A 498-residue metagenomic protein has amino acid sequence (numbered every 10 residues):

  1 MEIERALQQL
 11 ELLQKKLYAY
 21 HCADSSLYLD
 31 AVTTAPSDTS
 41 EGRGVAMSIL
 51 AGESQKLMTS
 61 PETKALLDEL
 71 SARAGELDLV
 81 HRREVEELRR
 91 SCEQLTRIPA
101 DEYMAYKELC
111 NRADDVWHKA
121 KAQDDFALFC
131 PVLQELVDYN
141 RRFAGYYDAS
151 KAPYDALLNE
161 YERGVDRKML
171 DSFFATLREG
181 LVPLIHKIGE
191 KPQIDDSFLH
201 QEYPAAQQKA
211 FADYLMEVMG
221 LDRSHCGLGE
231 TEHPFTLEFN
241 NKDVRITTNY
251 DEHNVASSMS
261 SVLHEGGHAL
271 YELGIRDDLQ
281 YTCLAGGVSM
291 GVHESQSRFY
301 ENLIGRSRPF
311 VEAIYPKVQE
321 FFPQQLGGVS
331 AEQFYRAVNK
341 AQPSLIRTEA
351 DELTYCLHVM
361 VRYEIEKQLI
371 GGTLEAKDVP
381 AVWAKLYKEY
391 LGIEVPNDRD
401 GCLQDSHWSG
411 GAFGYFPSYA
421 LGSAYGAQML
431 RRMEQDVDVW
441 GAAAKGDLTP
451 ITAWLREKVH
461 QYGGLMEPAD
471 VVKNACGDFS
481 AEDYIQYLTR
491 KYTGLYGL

Functional and structural regions predicted by a protein language model:
M1-R163, L465-E467, E482, T489-L498: A well-structured
E2-A6, C22-S25, D38, G42 (+3 more regions): C-terminal, non-catalytic "cap/extension" segments appended to globular domains
L10, D148, H264, S297 (+3 more regions): Divalent metal-coordination and catalytic microenvironments
L10, S257-R276, E294-R298: Active-site recognition of the HExxH zinc-binding catalytic motif
G42, E102-A105, V132, P204 (+12 more regions): Secondary-structure capping and boundary motifs in well-ordered enzyme cores
Y106-V255: Contiguous, non-catalytic segments that form substrate-binding/exosite surfaces or channel walls
F174, R178, A205-K209, L215 (+5 more regions): All-alpha helical catalytic cores of prenyl diphosphate-utilizing isoprenoid enzymes
G286-G327: Post-HExxH zinc-binding segment in Zn-dependent metallohydrolases
